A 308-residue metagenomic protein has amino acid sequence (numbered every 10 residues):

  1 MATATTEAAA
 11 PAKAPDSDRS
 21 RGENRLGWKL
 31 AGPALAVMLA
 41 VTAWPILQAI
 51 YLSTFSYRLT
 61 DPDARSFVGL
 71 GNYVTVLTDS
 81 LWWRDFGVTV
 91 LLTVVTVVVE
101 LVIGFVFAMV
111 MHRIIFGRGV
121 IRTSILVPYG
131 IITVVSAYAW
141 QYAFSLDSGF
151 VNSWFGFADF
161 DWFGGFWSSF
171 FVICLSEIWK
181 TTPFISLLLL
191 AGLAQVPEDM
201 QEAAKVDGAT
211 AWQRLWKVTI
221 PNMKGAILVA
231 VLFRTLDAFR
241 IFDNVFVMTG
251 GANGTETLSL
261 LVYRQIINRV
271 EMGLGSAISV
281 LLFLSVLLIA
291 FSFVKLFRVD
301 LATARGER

Functional and structural regions predicted by a protein language model:
M1-T54, T60-G71, T78-L81, G87-V94 (+3 more regions): N-terminal signal-anchor/first transmembrane alpha helix
E23-L26, R58-L59, Y73, T181-F184 (+2 more regions): Interhelical loop and adjacent transmembrane-helix boundary motif in polytopic membrane transport permeases
G32, F86, V127, A191 (+2 more regions): Short hydrophobic faces within alpha-helices
P33-W44, T96-I103, S124-T133, Q141 (+4 more regions): Faces of alpha-helical transmembrane segments in polytopic inner-membrane proteins
Q48-L52, A64-T78, G149-S153, F170 (+2 more regions): Short hydrophobic, aromatic-rich alpha-helical segments embedded in or entering the lipid bilayer of multi-pass
W83, G87, F116-G119, W167-F170 (+5 more regions): Residues that define the loop-to-transmembrane-helix transition and helix capping in multi-pass membrane transporters
A137-I178, D243-E256: Membrane-interfacial helix termini and adjacent extracytoplasmic/periplasmic loops of multi-pass transporters
D207-G208, P221: Glycine/proline-centered hinge or cleavage motifs at structural transition points of membrane proteins
